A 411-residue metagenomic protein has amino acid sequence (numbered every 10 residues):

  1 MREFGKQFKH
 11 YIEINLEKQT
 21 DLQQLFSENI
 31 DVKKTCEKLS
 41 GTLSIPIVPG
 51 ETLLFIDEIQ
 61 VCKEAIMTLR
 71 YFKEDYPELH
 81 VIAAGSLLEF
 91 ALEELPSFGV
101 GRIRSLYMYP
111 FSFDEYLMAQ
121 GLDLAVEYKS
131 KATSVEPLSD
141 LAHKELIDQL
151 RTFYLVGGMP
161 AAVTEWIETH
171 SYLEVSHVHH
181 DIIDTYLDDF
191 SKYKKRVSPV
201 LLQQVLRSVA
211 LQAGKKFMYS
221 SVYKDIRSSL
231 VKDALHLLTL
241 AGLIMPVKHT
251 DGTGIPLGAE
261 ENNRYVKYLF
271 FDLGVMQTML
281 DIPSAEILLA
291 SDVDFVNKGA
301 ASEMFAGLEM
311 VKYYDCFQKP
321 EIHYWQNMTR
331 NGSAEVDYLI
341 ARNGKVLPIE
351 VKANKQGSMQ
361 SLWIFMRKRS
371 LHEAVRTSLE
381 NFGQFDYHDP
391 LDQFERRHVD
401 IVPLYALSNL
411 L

Functional and structural regions predicted by a protein language model:
M1-H10: P-loop NTPase Walker A phosphate-binding motif
K18-T52: Short glycine-rich substrate-engagement loop in P-loop NTPases that contacts/grips substrate
I47-E64, Y219: Conserved P-loop NTPase "ATPase switch" module shared by AAA+ and STAND
F55, H80-S86, Y107, Y116: Structural recognition of the conserved hydrophobic beta-strand(s) that form the central parallel beta-sheet of P-loop
E93-L211: Interdomain motor-coupling "hinge/lid" segment immediately C-terminal to the ATP-binding subdomain of NTP-driven enzymes
V163-E335, I340: Accessory nucleic acid-recognition modules appended to NTPase machines
A306, M310, V336-K355, A374: Conserved catalytic cores of phosphodiester-cleaving nucleases, focusing on short active-site segments
F382-L411: Domain-level recognition of nuclease-like catalytic cores that cleave nucleotide substrates
